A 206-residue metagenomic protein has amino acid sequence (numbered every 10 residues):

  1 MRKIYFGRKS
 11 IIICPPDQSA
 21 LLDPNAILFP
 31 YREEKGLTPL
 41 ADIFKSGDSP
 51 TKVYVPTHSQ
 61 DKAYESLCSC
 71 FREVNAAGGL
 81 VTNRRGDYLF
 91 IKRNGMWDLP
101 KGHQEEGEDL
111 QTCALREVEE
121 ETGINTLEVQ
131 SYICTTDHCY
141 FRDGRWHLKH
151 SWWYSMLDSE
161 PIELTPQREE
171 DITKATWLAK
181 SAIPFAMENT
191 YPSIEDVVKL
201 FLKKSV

Functional and structural regions predicted by a protein language model:
M1, A76, K149-W153: Short hydrophobic/aromatic beta-strand or adjacent loop that forms the aromatic wall/cage of a ligand/substrate-binding
M1-S46: N-terminal leader/capping segments at the start of a protein or of a new domain
I4, P15-F29, E163, Q167-V206: Nudix hydrolase/Nudix homology domain
L21-P30, T82-E119, I124: Conserved Nudix-box catalytic region and its N-terminal flanking loop in Nudix hydrolases and closely related
E34-G78: Acidic, metal-coordinating catalytic segment for phosphate/diphosphate chemistry, firing primarily on the Nudix
G78, D87, K174: Conserved beta-strand and immediately adjacent loop positions that scaffold enzyme active sites
Q104-P192: Unchanged
